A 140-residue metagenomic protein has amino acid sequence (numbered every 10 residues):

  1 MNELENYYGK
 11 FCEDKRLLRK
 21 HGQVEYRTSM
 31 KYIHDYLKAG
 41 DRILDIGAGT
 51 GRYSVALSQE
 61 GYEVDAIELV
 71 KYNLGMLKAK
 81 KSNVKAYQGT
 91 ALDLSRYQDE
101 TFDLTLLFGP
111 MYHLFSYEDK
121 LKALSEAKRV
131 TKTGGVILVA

Functional and structural regions predicted by a protein language model:
M1-L37, R52: Conserved class I S-adenosyl-L-methionine
G40-G47: Conserved class I S-adenosyl-L-methionine
R42, E63, K85, T101-D103: Structural signature of beta-strand start/N-cap positions in the alpha/beta core of ABC transporter nucleotide-binding
R52-D93: Class I SAM-dependent methyltransferase SAM/SAH-binding core
S95-T105: A short acidic, Gly/Pro-enriched loop at the edge of an enzyme's catalytic core that lines a small-molecule cofactor
L104-E118: A short SAM/SAH-binding and catalytic strip from SAM-dependent methyltransferases
L121-T133: A short glycine-rich, Lys/Arg-flanked "PGG" loop and its adjoining helix->strand segment in the class I
G134-A140: Conserved beta-strand signature within the Rossmann-like core of class I S-adenosyl-L-methionine
